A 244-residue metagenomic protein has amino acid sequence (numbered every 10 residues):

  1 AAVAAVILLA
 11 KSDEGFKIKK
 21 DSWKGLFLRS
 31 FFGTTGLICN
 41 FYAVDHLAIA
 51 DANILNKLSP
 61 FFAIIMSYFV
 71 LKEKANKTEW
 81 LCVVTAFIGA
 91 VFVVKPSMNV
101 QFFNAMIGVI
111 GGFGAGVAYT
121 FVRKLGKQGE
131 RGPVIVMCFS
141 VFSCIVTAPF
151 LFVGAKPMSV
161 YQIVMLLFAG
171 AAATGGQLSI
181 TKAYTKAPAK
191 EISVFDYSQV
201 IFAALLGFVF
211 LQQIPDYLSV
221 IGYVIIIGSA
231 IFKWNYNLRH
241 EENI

Functional and structural regions predicted by a protein language model:
A2-L28, K77, V141-F168, L178-P188 (+1 more regions): Membrane-interface interhelical linkers
V3-A4, L55-F69, V84-T85, F142-V146 (+2 more regions): Alpha-helical transmembrane segments of compact multi-pass small-molecule transporters, enriched in specific families
A5, S97-M158, I244: Transmembrane alpha-helical segments that form core, pore/gating elements of small-molecule transporters/exporters
S30, T34-I38, P60-I65, A90 (+6 more regions): Hydrophobic/small/kink-forming positions within alpha-helical transmembrane segments of polytopic membrane proteins
A43, I49, L55, F69-L71 (+6 more regions): Hydrophobic/aromatic residues within transmembrane alpha-helices of multi-pass small-molecule transporters
N53-L58, G129-V141, Q177-F208: Helix-helix packing/entry segments at the starts of transmembrane helices
N56, K72-F92, M98, F102-A105 (+2 more regions): Loop-to-transmembrane alpha-helix entry segments
Y197, I201-I244: C-terminal-most transmembrane helix of multi-pass membrane proteins
